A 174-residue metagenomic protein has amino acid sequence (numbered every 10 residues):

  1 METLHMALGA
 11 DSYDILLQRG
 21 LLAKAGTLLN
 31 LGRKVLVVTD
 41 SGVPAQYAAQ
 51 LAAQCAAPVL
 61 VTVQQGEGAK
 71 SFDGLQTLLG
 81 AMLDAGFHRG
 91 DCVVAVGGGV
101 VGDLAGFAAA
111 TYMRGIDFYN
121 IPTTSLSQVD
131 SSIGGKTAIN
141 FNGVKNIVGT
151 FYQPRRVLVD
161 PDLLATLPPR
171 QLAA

Functional and structural regions predicted by a protein language model:
M1-C92: ATP/NTP phosphate-donor binding region
L51, A105-A108: Hydrophobic residues within alpha-helices that form the first helical element adjacent to the glycine-rich loop
A85-V94, K145-F151: Short, basic, helix/turn surface patches
G99: Acidic-aromatic/histidine active-site loop/patch
G102: Catalytic nucleophile loop
F107-A174: A glycine/threonine-rich phosphate-anchoring loop and its flanking beta-alpha core in nucleotide/phosphate-binding
